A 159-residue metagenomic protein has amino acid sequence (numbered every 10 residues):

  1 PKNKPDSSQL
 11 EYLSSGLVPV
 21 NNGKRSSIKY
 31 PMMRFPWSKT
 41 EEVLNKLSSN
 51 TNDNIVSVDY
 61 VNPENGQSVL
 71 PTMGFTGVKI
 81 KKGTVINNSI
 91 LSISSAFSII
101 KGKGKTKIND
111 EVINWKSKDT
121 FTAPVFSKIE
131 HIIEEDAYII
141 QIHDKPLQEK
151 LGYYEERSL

Functional and structural regions predicted by a protein language model:
K2-T72, T76, E155-L159: A short, N-terminal "cap"/entry segment at the start of jelly-roll beta-barrel domains of the cupin/DSBH fold
G66-S68, I86-S94, V112, S127-I133: Short, low-complexity cationic-aromatic patches
T72, G77-K82, S89-I108: Short, conserved beta-strand element in jelly-roll/cupin
K79, V112, K118, H143-D144: Long, contiguous C-terminal modules that act as interaction/assembly or targeting platforms
V85, S98-G104, F126, D144-L147: Hydrophobic alpha-helix feature that most strongly marks membrane-spanning transmembrane helices and their immediate
N109-K128: Short acidic-glycine-tyrosine-enriched beta hairpin
V125-K150: Ligand-binding loop in jelly-roll beta-barrel domains
